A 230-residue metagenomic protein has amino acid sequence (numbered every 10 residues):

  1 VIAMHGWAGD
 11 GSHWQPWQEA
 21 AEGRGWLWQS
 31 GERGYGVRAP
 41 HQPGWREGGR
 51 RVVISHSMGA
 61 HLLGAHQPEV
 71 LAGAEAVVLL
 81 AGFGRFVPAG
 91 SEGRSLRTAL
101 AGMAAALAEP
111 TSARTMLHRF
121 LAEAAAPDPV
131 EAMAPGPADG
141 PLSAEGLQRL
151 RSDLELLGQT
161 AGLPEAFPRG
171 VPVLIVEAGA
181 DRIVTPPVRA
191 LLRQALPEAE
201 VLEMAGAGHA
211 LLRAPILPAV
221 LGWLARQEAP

Functional and structural regions predicted by a protein language model:
V1-A39: Conserved HGGG/HGGXW glycine-rich cap/lid loop of the alpha/beta-hydrolase fold
I54-L63: Gly/Ala-rich beta-loop-alpha elbow adjacent to hydrolase catalytic centers
P68, G73-A108, R149-D153: Flexible "cap/lid" loop of the alpha/beta hydrolase fold
P110-G158: Conserved alpha/beta-hydrolase catalytic His-Asp/Glu region
P168-R169, I175-E177, D181: Short beta-strand/loop motif that positions the catalytic acidic residue of the alpha/beta-hydrolase fold
G179-V184, H209-A210: Acidic catalytic loop of the alpha/beta-hydrolase fold
T185-Q194: Short alpha-helix in the alpha/beta-hydrolase fold that links the catalytic acid
M204-A219: Catalytic histidine-centered segment of alpha/beta-hydrolase-like enzymes
